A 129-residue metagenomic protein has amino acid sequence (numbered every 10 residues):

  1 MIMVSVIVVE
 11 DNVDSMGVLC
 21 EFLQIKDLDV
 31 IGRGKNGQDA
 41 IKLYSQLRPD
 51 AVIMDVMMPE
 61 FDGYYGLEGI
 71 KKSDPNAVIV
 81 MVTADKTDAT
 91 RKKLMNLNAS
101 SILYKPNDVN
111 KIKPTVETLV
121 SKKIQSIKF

Functional and structural regions predicted by a protein language model:
E10: Conserved acidic carboxylate
V13-G32: Two-component/phosphorelay signaling modules centered on CheY-like receiver
G17, Y65, K86-L103: Alpha4 helix (beta4-alpha4-beta5 surface) of REC/receiver domains from two-component response regulators
N36-D39, D62-Y65: Acidic catalytic/metal-coordinating carboxylates
L47-I53: Active-site beta3 strand of CheY-like receiver
M58: Receiver (REC) domain active-site loop signature in two-component systems and cognate sites in sensor histidine kinases
A89, N107-V120, I124: C-terminal output helix
